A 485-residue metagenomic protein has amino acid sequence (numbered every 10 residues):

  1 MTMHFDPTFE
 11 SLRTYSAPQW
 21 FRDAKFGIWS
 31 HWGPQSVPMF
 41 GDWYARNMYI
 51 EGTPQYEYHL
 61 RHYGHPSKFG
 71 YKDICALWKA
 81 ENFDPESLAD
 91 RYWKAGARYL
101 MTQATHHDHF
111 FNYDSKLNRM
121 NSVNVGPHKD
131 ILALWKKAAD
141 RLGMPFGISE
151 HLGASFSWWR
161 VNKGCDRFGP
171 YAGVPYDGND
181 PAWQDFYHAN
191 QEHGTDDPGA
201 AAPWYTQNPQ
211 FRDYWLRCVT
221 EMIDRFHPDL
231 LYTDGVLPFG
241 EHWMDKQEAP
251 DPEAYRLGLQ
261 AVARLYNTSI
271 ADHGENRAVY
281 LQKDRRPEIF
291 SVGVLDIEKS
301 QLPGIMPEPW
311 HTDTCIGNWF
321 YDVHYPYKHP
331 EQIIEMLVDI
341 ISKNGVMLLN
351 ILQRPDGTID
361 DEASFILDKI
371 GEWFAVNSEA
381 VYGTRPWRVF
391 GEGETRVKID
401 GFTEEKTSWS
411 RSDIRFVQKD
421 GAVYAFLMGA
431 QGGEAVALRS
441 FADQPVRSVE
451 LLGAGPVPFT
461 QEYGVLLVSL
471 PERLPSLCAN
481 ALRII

Functional and structural regions predicted by a protein language model:
T2-I485: Mature catalytic domains of secreted/periplasmic carbohydrate-active enzymes
